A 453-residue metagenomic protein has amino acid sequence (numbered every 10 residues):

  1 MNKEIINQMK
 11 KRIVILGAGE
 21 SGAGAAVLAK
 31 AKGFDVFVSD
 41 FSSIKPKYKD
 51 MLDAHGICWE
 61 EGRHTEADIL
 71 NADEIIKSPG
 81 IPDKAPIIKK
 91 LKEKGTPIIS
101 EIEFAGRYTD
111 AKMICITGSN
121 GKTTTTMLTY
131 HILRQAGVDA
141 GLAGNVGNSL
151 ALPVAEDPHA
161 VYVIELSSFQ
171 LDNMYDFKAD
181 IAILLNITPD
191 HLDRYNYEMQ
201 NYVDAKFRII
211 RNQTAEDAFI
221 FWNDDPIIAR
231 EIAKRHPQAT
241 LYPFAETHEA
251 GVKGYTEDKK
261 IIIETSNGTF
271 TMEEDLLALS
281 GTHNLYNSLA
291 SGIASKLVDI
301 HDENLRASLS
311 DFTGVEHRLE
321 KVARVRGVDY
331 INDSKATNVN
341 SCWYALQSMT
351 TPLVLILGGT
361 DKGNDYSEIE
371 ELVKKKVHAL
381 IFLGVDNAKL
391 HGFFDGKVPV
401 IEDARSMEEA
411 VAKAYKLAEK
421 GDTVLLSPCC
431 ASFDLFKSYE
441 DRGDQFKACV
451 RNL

Functional and structural regions predicted by a protein language model:
M1-S100, F104, G392: N-terminal leader/targeting and accessory segments in enzymes
K3-N7, K11-R12, G22-K32, D139 (+1 more regions): Nucleotide phosphate-binding/pyrophosphate-handling subdomain across enzymes that bind or process nucleotide phosphates
G19, F41-S42, V146, D224-D225 (+1 more regions): Residues in the short beta-alpha loop(s) of Rossmann-like NAD(P)-binding domains
A29, I75, I116, N145 (+11 more regions): Residue-level signal for inorganic ion chemistry
K30-A31, A67-L70, P79-N223, I227-A239 (+2 more regions): Phosphate-binding loop of NTP-binding sites
D35-F41, F219-N223, I356-L357, K376-V385: Short internal beta-strands
K49, S367-D422: C-terminal helical cap/extension that packs against the catalytic core of soluble nucleotide-cofactor enzymes
E60-R63, I99-E103, Q238-T256, S308-S310 (+2 more regions): Beta-strand->loop->alpha-helix junctions that form or flank phosphate-binding loops in nucleotide-handling enzymes
